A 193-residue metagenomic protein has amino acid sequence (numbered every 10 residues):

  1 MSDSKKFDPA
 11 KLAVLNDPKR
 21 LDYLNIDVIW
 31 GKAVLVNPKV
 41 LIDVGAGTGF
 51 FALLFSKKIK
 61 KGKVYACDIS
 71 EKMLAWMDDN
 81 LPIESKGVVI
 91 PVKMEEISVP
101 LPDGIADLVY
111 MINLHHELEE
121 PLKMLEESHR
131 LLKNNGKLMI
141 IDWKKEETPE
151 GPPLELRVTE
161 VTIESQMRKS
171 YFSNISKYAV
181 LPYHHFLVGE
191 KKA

Functional and structural regions predicted by a protein language model:
S2-K6, A10-R20, K137-V188: C-terminal alpha-helical "lid/dimerization" subdomain adjacent to the S-adenosyl-L-methionine
R20-K39: Conserved alpha-helix/loop element of class I SAM-dependent methyltransferases that forms part of the SAM/SAH-binding
I42, T48-S98: Class I SAM-dependent methyltransferase SAM/SAH-binding core
V44, E117, I175-Y178: Glycine-rich phosphate-binding loops of nucleotide-dependent enzymes
K61, L132-K137: Short glycine-dipeptide loop
I97-L108: A short acidic, Gly/Pro-enriched loop at the edge of an enzyme's catalytic core that lines a small-molecule cofactor
D107-E120: A short SAM/SAH-binding and catalytic strip from SAM-dependent methyltransferases
L122-N134: A short glycine-rich, Lys/Arg-flanked "PGG" loop and its adjoining helix->strand segment in the class I
